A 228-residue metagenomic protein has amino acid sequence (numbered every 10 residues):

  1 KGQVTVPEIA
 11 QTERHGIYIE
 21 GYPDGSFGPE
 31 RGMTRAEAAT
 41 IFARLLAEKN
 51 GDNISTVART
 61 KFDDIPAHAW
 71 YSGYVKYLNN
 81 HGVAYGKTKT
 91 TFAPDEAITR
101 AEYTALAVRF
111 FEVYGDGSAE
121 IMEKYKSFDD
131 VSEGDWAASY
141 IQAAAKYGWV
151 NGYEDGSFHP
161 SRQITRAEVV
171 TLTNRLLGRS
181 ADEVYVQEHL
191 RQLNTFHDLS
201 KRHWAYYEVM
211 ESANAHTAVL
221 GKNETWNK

Functional and structural regions predicted by a protein language model:
K1-A36, A43-G73, N80-H81, Y85-A101 (+3 more regions): Feature responds to low-complexity, polar/acidic, surface-exposed segments characteristic of secreted/exported proteins
A107, A145: Short, small-residue-rich loop/turn micro-motifs
